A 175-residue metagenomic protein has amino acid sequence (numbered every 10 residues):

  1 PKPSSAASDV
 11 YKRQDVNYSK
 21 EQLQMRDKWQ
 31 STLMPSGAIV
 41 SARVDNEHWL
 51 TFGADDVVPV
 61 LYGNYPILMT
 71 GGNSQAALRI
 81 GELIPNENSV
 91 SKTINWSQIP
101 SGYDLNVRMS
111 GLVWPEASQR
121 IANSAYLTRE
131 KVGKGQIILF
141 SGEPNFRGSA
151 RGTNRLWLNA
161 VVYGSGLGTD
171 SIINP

Functional and structural regions predicted by a protein language model:
P1-A7, Y11: Single conserved hydrophobic/aromatic residue that forms the stacking wall/gate of nucleotide- or nucleobase-binding
A7, A38, G135-Q136: A generic secondary-structure signal marking the coil-to-beta-strand transition
D9-K20, W96-S97: Long intrinsically disordered, low-complexity regions that are acidic and Ser/Thr-rich
V10, A42, G148-G152: Catalytic cores of large soluble enzymes that bind and process phosphate-bearing ligands
D15-S31, G37-I39, R43-E47: Phosphate/diphosphate-binding loops
K28, E47-W49, A54-V60, G71-Q75 (+1 more regions): Extracellular ligand-binding/catalytic regions of CAZymes and related secreted enzymes and adhesion modules
R79-L83: Alpha-helical scaffold/interaction cores of sigma-54-like transcription cofactors and many family A DNA polymerases
